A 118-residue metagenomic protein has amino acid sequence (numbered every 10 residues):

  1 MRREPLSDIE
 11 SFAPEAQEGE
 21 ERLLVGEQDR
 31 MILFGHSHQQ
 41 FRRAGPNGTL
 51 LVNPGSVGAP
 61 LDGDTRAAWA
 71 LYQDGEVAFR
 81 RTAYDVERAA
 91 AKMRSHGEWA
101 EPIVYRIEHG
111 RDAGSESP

Functional and structural regions predicted by a protein language model:
M1-M31: Conserved catalytic scaffold of divalent metal-dependent phosphoesterases
M1-R3, H38-F41, G58-A59: Short, catalytically relevant binding-site loops at active-site mouths
I9, I32, I103-I107: Weak global preference for isoleucine
G19-R22, S37, S56: Short secondary-structure capping micro-motifs at structural edges
G26, G35-Q40: Functional cores that coordinate and move charged inorganic groups
M31-H36, L51-G55: Active-site neighborhood of phospho(di)ester-bond hydrolases with catalytic His/Asp-centered motifs
A44-P118: Acidic, His/Gly-rich catalytic cores of divalent-metal-dependent hydrolytic chemistry
